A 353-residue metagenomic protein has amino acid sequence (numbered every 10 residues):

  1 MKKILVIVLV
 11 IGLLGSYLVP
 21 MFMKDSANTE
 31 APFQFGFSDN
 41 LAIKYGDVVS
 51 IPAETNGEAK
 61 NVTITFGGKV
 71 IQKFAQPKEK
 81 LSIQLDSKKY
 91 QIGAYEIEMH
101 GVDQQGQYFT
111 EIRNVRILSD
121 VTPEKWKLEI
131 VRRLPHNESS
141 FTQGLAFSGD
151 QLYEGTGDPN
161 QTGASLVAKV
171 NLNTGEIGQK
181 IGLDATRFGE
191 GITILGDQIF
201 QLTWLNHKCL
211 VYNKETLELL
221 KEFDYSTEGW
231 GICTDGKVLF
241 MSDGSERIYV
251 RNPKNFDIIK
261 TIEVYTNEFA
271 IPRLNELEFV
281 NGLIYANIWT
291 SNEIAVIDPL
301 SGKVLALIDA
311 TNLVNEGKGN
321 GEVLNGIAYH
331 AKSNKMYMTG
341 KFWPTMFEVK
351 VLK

Functional and structural regions predicted by a protein language model:
I4-L5, G15-K44, G57: Short, compositionally biased P/S/T/A/G/V-rich stretches that sit at domain boundaries
D86-A94: Surface-exposed, short loops/turns at beta-strand junctions within beta-sandwich domains
L118-S139, L172-E176: A short helix->beta-strand "capping" segment at the edge of beta-propeller domains
E129-P135, E176-G182, L217-F223, K260-F269 (+2 more regions): A short beta-strand motif characteristic of beta-propeller blades
V131-V167, K180-T193: Beta-strand-rich domains and repeat architectures in extracellular enzymes and scaffolds, especially beta-propellers
E138-G149, A185-L195, Y225-G236, E268-V280 (+1 more regions): Beta-rich, blade/repeat-based domains predominating in secreted/periplasmic proteins but also intracellular
Y153-Q161, Q201-N206, M241-E246, A286-T290 (+1 more regions): Conserved beta-strand positions in repeat-built beta-propeller and related beta-rich domains
V170-G175, N213-L217, P253-F256, D298-G302 (+1 more regions): Short loop/turn segments that connect beta-strands within beta-propeller blades
